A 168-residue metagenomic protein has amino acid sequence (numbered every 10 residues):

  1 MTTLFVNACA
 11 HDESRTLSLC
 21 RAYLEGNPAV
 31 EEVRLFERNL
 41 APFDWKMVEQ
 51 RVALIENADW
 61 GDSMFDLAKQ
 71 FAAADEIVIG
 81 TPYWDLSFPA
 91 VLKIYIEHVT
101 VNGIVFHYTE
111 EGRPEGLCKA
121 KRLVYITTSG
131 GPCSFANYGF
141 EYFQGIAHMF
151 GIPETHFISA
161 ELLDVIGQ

Functional and structural regions predicted by a protein language model:
M1-E97, V101, V165: N-terminal beta1-alpha1-beta2 submodule of the flavodoxin-like/Rossmannoid cofactor-binding fold
A8, L35, T127-T128, A160: Cofactor-binding loop segments of dinucleotide-utilizing enzymes, especially the Rossmann-like FAD- and NAD(P)+-binding
I77, L123-V124: Short, well-ordered beta-strand core segments
D85, G130-P132: Solvent-exposed loop/turn segments at secondary-structure junctions within structured extracellular/periplasmic domains
V99-P114: Short, acidic/small-residue loops that bind anionic groups at enzyme active sites
P114-A120, F150-G151: Short, conserved loop/helix-junction motifs that constitute active-site signature segments in enzyme catalytic cores
S134-Q168: Glycine-rich phosphate/pyrophosphate-binding loop and the adjoining helix
